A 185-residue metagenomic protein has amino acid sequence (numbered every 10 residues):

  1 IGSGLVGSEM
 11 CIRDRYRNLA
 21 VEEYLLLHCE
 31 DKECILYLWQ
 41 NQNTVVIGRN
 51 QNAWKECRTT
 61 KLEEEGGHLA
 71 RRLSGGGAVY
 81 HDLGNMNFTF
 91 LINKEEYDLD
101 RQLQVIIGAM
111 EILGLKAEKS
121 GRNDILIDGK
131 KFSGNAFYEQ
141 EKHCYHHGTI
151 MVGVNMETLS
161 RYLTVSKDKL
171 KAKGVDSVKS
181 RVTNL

Functional and structural regions predicted by a protein language model:
I1-G7, I12: Single conserved hydrophobic/aromatic residue that forms the stacking wall/gate of nucleotide- or nucleobase-binding
L19-A20, Y24-K32, L36-E56: N-terminal low-complexity or amphipathic/hydrophobic leaders
W54-G77: Active-site cofactor/substrate anionic-group-binding motifs, chiefly glycine- and Lys/Arg-rich phosphate-binding loops
K55-C57, E96-R101, T158: Short, conserved charged micro-motifs
L73-L91, D168-L185: Residues forming anionic-ligand binding surfaces in small-molecule and nucleic-acid pockets of primarily soluble enzymes
N85-R122: Contiguous, small/hydrophobic- and glycine-enriched helical/loop subdomains that border and often "cap" functional
L113-G114, S133, E141-L185: Long, positively charged amphipathic alpha-helical accessory segments at protein N-termini or as interdomain linkers
K119-A136: Beta-rich nucleic-acid/ligand-interaction surfaces
